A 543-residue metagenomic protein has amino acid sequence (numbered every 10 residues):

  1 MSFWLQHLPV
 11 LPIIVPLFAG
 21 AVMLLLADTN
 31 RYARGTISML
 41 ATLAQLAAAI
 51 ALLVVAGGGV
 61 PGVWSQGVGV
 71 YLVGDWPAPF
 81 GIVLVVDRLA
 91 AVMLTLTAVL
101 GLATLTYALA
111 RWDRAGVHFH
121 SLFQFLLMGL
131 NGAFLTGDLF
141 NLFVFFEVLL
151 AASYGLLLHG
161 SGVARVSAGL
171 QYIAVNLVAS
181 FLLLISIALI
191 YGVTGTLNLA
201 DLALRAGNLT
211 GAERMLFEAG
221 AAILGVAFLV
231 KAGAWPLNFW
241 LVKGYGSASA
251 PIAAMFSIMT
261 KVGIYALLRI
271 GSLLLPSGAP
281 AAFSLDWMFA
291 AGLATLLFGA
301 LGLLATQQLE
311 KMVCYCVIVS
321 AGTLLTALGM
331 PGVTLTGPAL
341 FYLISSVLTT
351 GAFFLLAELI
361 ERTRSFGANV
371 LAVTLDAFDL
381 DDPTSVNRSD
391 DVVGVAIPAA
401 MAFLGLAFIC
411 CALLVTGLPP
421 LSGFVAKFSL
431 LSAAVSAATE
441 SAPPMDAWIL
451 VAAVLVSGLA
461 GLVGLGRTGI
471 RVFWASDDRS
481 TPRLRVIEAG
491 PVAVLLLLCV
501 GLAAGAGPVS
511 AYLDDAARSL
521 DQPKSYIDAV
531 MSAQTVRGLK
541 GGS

Functional and structural regions predicted by a protein language model:
M1-V10, A21-F123: Transmembrane helix-loop-helix hairpins at membrane boundaries of multipass inner-membrane proteins
W4-V15, V86-A98, L139-A152, M215-V230 (+2 more regions): Structural signature of hydrophobic alpha-helical transmembrane segments
G20-L25, I50, T106, M128-G132 (+7 more regions): Alpha-helical transmembrane segments of multipass membrane proteins
G20-R31, G101-D113, Y154-A168, A232-Y245 (+2 more regions): C-terminal ends of transmembrane helices
T29-R31, F119-E213, L303-T374, I487: Alpha-helical multi-pass transmembrane bundles of energy-transducing inner-membrane proteins
A33-T36, A168-Q171, A248-I258, V393-V395 (+2 more regions): Membrane-interface alpha-helices at helix entry/exit sites of multi-pass transporters
G57-G81, F181-N238, G271-S284, T334-L335 (+5 more regions): Juxtamembrane/interfacial segments at transmembrane-helix boundaries in multi-pass membrane proteins
W235, F341-V393, P444-P482: Predominantly late transmembrane helices and immediately cytosolic-facing juxtamembrane segments
